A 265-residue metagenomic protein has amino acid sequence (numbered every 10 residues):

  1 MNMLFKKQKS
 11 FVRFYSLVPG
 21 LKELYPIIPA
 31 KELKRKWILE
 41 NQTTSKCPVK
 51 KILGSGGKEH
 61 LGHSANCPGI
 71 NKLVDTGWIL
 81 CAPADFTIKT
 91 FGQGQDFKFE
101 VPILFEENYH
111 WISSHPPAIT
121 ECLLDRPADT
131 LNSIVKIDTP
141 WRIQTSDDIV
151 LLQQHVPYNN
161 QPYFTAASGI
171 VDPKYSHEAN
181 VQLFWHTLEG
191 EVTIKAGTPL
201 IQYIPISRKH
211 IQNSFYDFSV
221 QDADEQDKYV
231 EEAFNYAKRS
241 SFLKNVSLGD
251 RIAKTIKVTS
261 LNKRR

Functional and structural regions predicted by a protein language model:
M1-E178, F184-R265: Non-catalytic terminal segments and appended small domains
